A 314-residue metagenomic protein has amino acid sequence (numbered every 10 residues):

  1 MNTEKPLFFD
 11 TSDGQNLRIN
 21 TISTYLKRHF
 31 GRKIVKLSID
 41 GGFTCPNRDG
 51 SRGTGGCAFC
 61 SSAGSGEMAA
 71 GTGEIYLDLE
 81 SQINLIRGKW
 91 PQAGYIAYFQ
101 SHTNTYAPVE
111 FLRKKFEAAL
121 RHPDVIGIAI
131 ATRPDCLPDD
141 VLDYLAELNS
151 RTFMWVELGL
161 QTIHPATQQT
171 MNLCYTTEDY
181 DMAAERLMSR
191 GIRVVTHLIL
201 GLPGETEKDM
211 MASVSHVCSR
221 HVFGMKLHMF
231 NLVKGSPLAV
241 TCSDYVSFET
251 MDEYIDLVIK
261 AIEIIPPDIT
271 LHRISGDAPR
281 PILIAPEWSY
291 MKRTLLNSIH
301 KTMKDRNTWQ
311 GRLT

Functional and structural regions predicted by a protein language model:
M1-I96: N-terminal [4Fe-4S]-dependent radical SAM core
N2-T24, K33-V35, G224, L232-T314: Auxiliary Fe-S-binding modules of radical SAM enzymes
V35-I39, Y95-A97, I128-I130, M154-L158 (+3 more regions): Hydrophobic faces of well-ordered beta-strands that scaffold small-molecule active sites in alpha/beta enzyme cores
A63-Q82, I86-V109, D124-L137, F153-Y180 (+1 more regions): Core AdoMet radical
E74, A107, F111, M171-D179 (+3 more regions): Alpha-helix N-cap and loop-to-helix initiation/capping positions
I86-W90, F116-P123, D143-F153, E185-S189: Acidic (Asp/Glu)-rich catalytic clusters
V109-E117, P138-N149, T170, M210: Distinct, well-ordered alpha-helical segments
E178-P237, D252-S275: Conserved C-terminal portion of the radical SAM core fold that forms the substrate/S-adenosylmethionine-binding
